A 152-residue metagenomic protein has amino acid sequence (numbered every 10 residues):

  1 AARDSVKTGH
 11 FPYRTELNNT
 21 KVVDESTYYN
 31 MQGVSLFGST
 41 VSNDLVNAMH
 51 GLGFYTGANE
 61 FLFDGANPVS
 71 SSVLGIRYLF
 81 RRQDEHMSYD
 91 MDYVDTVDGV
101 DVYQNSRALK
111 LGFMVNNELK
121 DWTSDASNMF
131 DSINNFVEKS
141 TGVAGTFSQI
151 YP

Functional and structural regions predicted by a protein language model:
A1-P152: Soluble catalytic regions of membrane-associated enzymes that act on cell-envelope and secretory-pathway components
